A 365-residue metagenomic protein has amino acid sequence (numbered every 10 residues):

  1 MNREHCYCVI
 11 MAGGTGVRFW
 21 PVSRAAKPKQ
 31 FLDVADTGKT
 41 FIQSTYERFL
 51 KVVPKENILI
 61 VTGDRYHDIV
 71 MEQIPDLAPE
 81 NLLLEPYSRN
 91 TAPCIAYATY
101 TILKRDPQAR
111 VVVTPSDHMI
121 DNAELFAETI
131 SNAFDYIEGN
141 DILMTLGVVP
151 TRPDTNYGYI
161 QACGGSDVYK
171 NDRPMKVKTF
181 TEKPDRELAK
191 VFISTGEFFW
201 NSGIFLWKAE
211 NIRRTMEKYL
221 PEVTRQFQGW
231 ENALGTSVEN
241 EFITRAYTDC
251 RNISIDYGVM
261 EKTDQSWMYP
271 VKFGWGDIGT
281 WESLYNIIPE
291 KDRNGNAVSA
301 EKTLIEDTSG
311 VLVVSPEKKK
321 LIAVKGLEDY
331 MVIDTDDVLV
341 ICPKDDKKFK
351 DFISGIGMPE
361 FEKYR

Functional and structural regions predicted by a protein language model:
M1-I10, V17-A25, D36-P115, D121-S131 (+1 more regions): Conserved N-terminal catalytic core of the sugar/cofactor nucleotidyltransferase
N2-H5, E210-R365: Left-handed beta-helix
I10-A12, V61, V112-P115, T145-V149 (+2 more regions): Short beta-strand segments
I42, A98, D117, I160 (+3 more regions): Residue-level signal for inorganic ion chemistry
I60, L83-L84, V113, L146 (+2 more regions): General beta-strand structural signal in soluble alpha/beta enzymes
V111, I204-F205, G276, M331: A residue-level structural signature of the nucleotidyltransferase/glycosyltransferase Rossmann-like core
A123-T244, W267, K318, P343: Conserved core of the sugar-phosphate nucleotidyltransferase
